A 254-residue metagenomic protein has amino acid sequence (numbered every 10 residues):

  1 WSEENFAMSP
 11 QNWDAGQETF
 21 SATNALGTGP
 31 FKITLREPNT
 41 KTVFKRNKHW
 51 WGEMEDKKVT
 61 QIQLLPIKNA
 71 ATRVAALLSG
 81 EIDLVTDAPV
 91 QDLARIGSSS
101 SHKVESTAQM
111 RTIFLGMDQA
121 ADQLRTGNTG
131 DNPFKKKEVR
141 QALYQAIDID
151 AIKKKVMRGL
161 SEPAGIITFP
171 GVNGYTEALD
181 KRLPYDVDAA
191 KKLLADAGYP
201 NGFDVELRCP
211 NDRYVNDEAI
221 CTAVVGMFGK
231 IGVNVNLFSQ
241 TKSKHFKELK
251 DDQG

Functional and structural regions predicted by a protein language model:
W1-K57, Q61-Q63, V187-D188, K192: Gly/Pro-rich hinge or "lid" segments in bacterial periplasmic/extracellular proteins
T19-A22, H49-R95, T222-V225, N234-N236 (+1 more regions): Ligand-site clamp/hinge motif
G29-K32, T42-V43, V59-P66, G202-D212 (+1 more regions): Short, well-ordered beta-strand elements
P30-F31, Q145, E162-D196, N211-E218: Structural transition elements
T34-K45, Q63-T126, F246: Extracellular/periplasmic solute-recognition and catalytic clefts
Q63, E81, R125-P133, V139-A142 (+2 more regions): Second-shell loop/turn segments in exported
D83-D87, G97, S101-V104, E206-L207 (+2 more regions): Periplasmic binding protein-like
T129-V172, N216-I220: Periplasmic-binding protein-like
